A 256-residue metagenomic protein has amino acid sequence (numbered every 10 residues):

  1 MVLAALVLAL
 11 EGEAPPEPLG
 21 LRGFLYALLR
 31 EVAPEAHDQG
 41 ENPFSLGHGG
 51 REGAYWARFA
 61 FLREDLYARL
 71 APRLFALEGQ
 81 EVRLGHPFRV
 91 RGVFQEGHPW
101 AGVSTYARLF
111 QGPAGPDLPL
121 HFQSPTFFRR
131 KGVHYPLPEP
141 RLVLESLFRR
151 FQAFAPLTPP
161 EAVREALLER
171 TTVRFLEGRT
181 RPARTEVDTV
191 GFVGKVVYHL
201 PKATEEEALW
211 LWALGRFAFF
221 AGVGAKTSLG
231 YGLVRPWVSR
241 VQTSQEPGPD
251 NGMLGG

Functional and structural regions predicted by a protein language model:
M1-G256: RNA-interacting cores
